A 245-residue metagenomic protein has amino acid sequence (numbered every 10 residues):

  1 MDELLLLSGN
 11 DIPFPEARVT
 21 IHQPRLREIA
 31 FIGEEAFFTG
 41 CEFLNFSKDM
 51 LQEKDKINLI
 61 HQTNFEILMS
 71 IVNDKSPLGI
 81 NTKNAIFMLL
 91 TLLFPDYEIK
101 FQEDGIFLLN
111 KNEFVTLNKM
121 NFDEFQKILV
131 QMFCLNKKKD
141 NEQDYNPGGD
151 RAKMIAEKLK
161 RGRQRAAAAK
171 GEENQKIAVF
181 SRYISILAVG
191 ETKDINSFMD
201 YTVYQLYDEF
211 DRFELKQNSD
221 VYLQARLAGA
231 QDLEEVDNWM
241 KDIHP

Functional and structural regions predicted by a protein language model:
M1-E66, D74, V130-Y222: An amphipathic, hydrophobic-aromatic interaction surface with interspersed Lys/Arg that forms lipid/phosphate-bearing
L51-G105: Ordered, small/hydrophobic-rich secondary-structure cores
I80, I99, M120, A178 (+3 more regions): Short coil/turn linker and secondary-structure boundary residues
N81-R163: Long amphipathic alpha-helical segments with strong coiled-coil/leucine-zipper propensity
R226-P245: Long, intrinsically disordered, low-complexity Ser/Thr/Pro-rich regulatory/activation regions of nuclear proteins
